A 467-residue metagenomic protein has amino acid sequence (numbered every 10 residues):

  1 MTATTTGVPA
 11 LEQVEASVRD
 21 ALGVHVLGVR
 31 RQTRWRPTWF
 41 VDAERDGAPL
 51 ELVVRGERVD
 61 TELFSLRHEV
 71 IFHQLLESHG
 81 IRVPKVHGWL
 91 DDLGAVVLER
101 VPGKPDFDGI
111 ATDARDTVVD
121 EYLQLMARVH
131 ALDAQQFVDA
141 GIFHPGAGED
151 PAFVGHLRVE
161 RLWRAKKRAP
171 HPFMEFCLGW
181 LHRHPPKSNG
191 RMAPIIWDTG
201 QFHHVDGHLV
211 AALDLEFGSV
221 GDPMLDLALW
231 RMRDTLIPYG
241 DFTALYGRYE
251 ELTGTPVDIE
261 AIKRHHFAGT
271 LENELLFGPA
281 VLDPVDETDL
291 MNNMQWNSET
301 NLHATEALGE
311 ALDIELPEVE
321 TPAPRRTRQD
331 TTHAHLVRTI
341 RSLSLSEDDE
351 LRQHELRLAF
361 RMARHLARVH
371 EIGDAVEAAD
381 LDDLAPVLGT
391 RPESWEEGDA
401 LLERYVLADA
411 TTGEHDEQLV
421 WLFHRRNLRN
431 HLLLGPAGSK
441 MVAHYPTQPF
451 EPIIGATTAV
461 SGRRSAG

Functional and structural regions predicted by a protein language model:
P9-H25, A134-D198, D206, G247 (+1 more regions): An alpha-helical support segment within catalytic cores of ATP-dependent transferases
R30-F153, R161-F173: ATP-binding pocket architecture of kinase catalytic cores
R36-A43, A48, V53, V86 (+2 more regions): Active-site acidic catalytic loop and adjacent metal/ATP-binding pocket of ATP-dependent phosphoryl transfer enzymes
M224-V257, F267-D289, W296-D313: Active-site activation/catalytic loop segments of kinase-like enzymes and analogous catalytic loops in related
L236, A261, H265, A323 (+2 more regions): Short, solvent-exposed segments of well-ordered alpha helices
G269-E272, L276, L358-V369: Short, hydrophobic/amphipathic alpha-helical patches that form generic packing surfaces within helical domains
L312-H335: Charged, amphipathic alpha-helical linkers/stalks
T331-F360, R368-G467: C-terminal amphipathic alpha-helical interaction region
